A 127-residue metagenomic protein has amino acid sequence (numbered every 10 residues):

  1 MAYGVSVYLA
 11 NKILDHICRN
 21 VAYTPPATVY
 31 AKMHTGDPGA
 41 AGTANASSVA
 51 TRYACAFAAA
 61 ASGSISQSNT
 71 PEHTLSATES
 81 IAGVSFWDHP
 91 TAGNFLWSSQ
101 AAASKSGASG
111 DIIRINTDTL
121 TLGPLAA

Functional and structural regions predicted by a protein language model:
M1-V84, D88-A127: Small cysteine-rich, disulfide-bonded extracellular modules of the LU/uPAR three-finger superfamily and closely related
